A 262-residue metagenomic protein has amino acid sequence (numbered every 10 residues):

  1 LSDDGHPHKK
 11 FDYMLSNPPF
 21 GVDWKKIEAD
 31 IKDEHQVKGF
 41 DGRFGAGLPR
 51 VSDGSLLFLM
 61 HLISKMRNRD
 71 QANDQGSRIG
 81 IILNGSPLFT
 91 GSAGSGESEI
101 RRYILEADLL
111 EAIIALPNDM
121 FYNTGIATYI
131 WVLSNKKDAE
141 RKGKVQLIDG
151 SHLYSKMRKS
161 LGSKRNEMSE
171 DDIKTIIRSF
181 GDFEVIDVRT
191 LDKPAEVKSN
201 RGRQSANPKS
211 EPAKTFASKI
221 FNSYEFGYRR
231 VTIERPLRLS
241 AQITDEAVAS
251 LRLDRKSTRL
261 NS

Functional and structural regions predicted by a protein language model:
S2-S262: A conserved structural/catalytic subdomain of Rossmann-like adenosyl-cofactor enzymes
